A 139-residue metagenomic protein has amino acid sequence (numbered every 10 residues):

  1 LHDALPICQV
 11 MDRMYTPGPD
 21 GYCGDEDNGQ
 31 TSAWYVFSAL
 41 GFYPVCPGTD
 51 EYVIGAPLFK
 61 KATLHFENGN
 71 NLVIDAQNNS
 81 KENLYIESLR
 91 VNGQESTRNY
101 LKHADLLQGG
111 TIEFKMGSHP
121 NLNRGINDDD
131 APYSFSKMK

Functional and structural regions predicted by a protein language model:
L1-L5: Short, small-residue-biased leader/transition segments that mark boundaries at the very start of proteins
M11, T16-P17, G29-A33, F37-K139: Long, His/Glu/Asp-enriched segments that create or flank divalent metal/ion-associated functional microenvironments
Y22-Q30: Hydrophobic alpha-helical scaffolding
